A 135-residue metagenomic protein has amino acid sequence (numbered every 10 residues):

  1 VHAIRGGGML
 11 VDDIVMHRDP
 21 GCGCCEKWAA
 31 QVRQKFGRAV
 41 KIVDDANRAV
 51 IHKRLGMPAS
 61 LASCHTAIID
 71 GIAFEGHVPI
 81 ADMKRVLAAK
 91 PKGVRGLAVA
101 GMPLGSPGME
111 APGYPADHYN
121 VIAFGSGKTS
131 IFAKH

Functional and structural regions predicted by a protein language model:
V1-R5: N-terminal export signals
G7-Q34: Local sequence-structure signature of Cys/Sec-based thiol-disulfide redox active-site neighborhoods
D13-I14, A39, D70-A73: Short active-site oxyanion
H17-P20, D45, H77, A100-M102: Active-site-proximal beta-strand/loop segments in catalytic clefts of secreted hydrolases
G23-C24, V43, P58: Residue-level recognition of alpha-helix initiation/capping sites
W28, N47, P79-M83: Stable alpha-helical elements in mature extracytoplasmic
A29-V50: Conserved helix-turn-beta segment immediately C-terminal to the redox Cys motif in thioredoxin-like folds
K53-H135: Thiol/selenol-based redox catalytic cores and closely related redox-interacting motifs
